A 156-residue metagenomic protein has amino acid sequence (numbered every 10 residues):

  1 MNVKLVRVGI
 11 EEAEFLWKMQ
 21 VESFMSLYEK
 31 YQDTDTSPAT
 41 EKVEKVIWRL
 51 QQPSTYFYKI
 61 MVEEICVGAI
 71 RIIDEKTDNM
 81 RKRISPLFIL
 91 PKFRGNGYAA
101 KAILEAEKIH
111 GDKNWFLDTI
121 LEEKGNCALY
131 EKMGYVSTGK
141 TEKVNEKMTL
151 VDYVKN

Functional and structural regions predicted by a protein language model:
V3-K18: A short beta-loop-alpha structural element at the N-terminal edge of CoA-dependent acyl/N-acetyltransferase catalytic
V21-I47: Conserved GNAT-fold acetyl-CoA-binding loop/helix
K45-K59: A short helix-loop-beta-strand connector motif used in the catalytic cores of GNAT acetyltransferases and, in some
K59, I65-D74, R83, F88: Conserved beta-strand in the GNAT
N79-P91, L117-T119: Conserved acetyl-CoA binding element of GNAT-fold acetyltransferases
P86-I89, G95-K108, A128-K132: Conserved acetyl-CoA-binding loop-helix of GNAT-fold acetyltransferases
I109-L121: Conserved GNAT acetyl-CoA-binding A-motif
E131-T141: Conserved acetyl-CoA-binding loop of GNAT-fold acetyltransferases
